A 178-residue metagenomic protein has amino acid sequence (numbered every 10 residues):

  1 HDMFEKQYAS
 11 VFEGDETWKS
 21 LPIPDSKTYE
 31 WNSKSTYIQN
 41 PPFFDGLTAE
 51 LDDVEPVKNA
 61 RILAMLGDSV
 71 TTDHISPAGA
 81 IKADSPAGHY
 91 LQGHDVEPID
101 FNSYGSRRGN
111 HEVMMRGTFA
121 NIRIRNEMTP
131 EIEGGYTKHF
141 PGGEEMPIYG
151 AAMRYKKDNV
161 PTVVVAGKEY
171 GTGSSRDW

Functional and structural regions predicted by a protein language model:
H1-W178: Fe-S-dependent hydro-lyases/dehydratases of central metabolism
